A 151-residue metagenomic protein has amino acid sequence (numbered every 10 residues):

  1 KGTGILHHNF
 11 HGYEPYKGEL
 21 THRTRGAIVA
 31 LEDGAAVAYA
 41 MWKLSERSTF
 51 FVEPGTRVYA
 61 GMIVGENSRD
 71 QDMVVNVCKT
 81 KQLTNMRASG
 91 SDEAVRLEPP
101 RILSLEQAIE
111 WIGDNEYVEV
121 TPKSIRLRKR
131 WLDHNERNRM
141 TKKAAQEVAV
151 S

Functional and structural regions predicted by a protein language model:
K1-S151: Accessory interaction regions appended to the cores of large information-processing enzymes
